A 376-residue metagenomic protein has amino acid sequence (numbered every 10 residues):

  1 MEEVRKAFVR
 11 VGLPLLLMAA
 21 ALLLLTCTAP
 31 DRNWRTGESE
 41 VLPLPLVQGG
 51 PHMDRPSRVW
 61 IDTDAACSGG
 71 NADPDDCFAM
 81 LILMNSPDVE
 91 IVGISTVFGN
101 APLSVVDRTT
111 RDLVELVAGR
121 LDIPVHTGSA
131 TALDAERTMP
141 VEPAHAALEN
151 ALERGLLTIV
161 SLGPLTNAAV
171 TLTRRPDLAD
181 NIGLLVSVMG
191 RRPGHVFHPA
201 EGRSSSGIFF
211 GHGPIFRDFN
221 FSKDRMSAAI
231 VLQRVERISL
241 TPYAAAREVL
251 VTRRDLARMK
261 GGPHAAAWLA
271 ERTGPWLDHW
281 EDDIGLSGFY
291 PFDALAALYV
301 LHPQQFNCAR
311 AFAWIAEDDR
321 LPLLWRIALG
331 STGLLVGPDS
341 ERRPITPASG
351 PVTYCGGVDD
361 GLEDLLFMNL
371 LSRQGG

Functional and structural regions predicted by a protein language model:
E2-L17: N-terminal Sec-pathway targeting helices
L25-T26: C-terminal motif of bacterial Sec signal peptides marking the signal peptidase cleavage site
A29-N33: Bacterial lipoprotein signal-peptidase II cleavage site
W34-G37, V41-G93, F98-R108, L121 (+2 more regions): Active-site histidine-anchored catalytic micro-motif
W34-R58, F78-S86, E90, F219-S222 (+2 more regions): Conformational coupling and interaction surfaces
R108-V114, A257: Short, aromatic/basic amphipathic alpha-helical patches
L113-T127: A glycine-rich helix N-cap at a beta->alpha junction
P124-R137: Phosphate/nucleotide-donor binding subsite
